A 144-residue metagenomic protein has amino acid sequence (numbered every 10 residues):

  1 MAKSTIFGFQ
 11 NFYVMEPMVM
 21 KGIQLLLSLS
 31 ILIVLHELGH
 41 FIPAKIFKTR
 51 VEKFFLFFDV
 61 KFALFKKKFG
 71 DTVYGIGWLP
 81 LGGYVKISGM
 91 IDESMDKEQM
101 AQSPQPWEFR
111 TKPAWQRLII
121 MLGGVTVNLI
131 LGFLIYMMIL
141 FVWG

Functional and structural regions predicted by a protein language model:
M1-F7, K68, W78, S103: Generic detection of intrinsically disordered/low-complexity segments and helix-coil linkers/edges
M1-V19: Short, strongly hydrophobic alpha-helical membrane anchors
T5-F7, K53, L64, F109 (+1 more regions): Coil-to-alpha-helix initiation sites in intrinsically disordered, low-complexity, charged segments
V14, M18, S30, V73 (+1 more regions): Juxtamembrane loop-helix boundary motifs flanking transmembrane segments in multi-pass membrane proteins
P17, K21-M100: Small-residue-rich helix-interface/hinge motifs
G83, I87-D92, E98-G144: Internal alpha-helical transmembrane segments
